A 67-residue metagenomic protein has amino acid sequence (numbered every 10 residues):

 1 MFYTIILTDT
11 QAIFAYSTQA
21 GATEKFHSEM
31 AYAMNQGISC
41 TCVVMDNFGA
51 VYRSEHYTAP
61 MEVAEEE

Functional and structural regions predicted by a protein language model:
M1-A12, I38-S39: Short aromatic-glycine-(Arg/Gly/Cys) micro-motifs in beta-strand/loop hairpins
Y3, K25, V44-M45: Intrinsically disordered, low-complexity peptide-like regions
L7, A12-I13, A50, Y57: Compositionally biased, intrinsically disordered low-complexity regions
L7-T8, T18, A59-P60, A64: Serine/threonine-rich low-complexity intrinsically disordered regions
T8-E24: A short, exposed loop/beta-hairpin motif centered on an aromatic-Gly-Thr core
Q19-G37: A short, compositionally biased N-terminal segment around positions ~18-40 that is enriched in charged/polar residues
A31-E67: Short, mixed-charge low-complexity intrinsically disordered segments
